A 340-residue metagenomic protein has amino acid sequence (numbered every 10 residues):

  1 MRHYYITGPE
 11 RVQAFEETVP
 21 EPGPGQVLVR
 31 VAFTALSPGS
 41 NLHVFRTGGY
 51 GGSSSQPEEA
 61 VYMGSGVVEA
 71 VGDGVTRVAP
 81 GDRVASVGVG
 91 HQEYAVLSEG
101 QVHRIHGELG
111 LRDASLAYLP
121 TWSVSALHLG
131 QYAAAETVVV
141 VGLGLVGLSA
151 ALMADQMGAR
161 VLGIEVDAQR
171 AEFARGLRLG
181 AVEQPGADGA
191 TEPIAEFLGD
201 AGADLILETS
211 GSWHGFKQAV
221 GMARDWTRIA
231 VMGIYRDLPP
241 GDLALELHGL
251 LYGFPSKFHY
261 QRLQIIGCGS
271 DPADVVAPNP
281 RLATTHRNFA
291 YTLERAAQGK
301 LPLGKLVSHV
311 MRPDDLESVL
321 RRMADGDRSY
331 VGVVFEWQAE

Functional and structural regions predicted by a protein language model:
P20-L36, T47-G90: Glycine-rich beta-strand-centered segment in the early N-terminal region that forms part of a ligand/cofactor-binding
V87-E99: A structural motif shared across PLP-dependent enzymes of the aminotransferase-like
D113-D188, E192-P193: Mid-domain Rossmann-like dinucleotide-binding core that forms the NAD(H)/NADP(H) cofactor-binding site
A181-L263: Glycine-rich cofactor phosphate-binding loops and adjacent beta1-alpha1 units of small-molecule cofactor enzyme domains
T191-A195, L247-V307: C-terminal substrate-binding/catalytic core of Rossmann-like NAD(P)-dependent dehydrogenases/reductases
D200, A230, P240, E294 (+2 more regions): C-terminal capping/lid region of NAD(P)-dependent oxidoreductase domains
